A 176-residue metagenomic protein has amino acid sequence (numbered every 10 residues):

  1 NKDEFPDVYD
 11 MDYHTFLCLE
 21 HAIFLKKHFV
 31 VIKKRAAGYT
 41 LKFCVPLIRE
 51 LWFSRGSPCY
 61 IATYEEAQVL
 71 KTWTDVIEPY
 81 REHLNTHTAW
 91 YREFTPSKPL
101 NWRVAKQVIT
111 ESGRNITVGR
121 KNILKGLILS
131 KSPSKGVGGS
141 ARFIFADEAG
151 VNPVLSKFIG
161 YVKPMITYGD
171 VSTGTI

Functional and structural regions predicted by a protein language model:
N1-I176: Phosphate/NTP-binding elements of NTP-utilizing enzymes
